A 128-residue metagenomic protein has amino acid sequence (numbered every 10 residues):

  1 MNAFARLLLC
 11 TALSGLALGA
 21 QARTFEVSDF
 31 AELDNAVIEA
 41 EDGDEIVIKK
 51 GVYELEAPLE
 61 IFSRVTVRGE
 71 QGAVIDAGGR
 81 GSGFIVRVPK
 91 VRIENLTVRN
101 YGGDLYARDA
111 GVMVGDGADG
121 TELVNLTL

Functional and structural regions predicted by a protein language model:
M1-L9: Bacterial N-terminal signal peptides that target proteins for export
L8-L16: Bacterial N-terminal signal peptides
G15-N35, E39, V52: Right-handed parallel beta-helix/beta-solenoid
G19-Q21, E122-L128: Short, intrinsically disordered, charge-balanced linker/junction segments flanking boundaries in proteins
D34, I38-D42, Y53-R68, I75-G120: Extracellular beta-strand-rich solenoid/capping regions of secreted or surface-exposed proteins that bind or remodel
D44-I48: Extracellular beta-strand repeat scaffolds in secreted/surface proteins
